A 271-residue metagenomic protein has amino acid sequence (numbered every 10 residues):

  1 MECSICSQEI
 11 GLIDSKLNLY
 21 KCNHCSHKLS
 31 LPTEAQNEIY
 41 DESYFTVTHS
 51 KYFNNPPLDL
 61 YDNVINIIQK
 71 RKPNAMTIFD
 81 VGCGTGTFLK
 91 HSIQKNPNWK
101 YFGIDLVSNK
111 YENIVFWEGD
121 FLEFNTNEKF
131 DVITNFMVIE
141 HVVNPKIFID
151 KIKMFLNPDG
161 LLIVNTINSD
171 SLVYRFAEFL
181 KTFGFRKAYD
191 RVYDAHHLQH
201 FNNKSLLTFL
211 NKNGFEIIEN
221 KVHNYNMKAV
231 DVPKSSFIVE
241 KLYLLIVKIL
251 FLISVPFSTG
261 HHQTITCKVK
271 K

Functional and structural regions predicted by a protein language model:
M1-F136, P145-I149, V222-H223, D231-S236 (+1 more regions): Conserved N-terminal segment of class I S-adenosyl-L-methionine
L17, V143-K151, L161-T266: S-adenosyl-L-methionine-dependent methyltransferase catalytic module, highlighting the catalytic core
I139: Conserved SAM-binding site of S-adenosyl-L-methionine-dependent methyltransferases, i.e., the hydrophobic residues
M154: Basic phosphate/pyrophosphate-binding loop/patch that engages nucleotide-derived ligands
C267-K271: Short beta-strand-to-coil "C-cap" segments at the C-terminal boundary of structured domains/repeats, marking
